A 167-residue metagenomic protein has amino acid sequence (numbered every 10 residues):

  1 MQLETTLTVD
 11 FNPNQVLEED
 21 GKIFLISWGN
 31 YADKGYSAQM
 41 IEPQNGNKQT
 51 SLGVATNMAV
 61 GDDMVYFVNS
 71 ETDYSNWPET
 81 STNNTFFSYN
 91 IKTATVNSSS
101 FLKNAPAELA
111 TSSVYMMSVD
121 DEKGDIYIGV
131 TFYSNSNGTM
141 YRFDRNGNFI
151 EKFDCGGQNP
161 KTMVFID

Functional and structural regions predicted by a protein language model:
M1-A32: Loop-centered beta-sheet repeat module
Q2-T8, Q44-V54, T95-A110, N148-D154: A short beta-strand motif characteristic of beta-propeller blades
V9-E19, S51-M64, V68, L109-S118 (+1 more regions): Repeated scaffold domains used in trafficking and secretory/extracellular systems, primarily beta-propellers
K22-F24, M64, D125: Conserved core beta-strand positions within WD40 beta-propeller blades
L25-S27, F67-V68, I128-G129: Residue position within the beta-strands of beta-propeller blades
G29-N30, E71-T72, F132: Residue-level signature of beta-propeller blades and closely related beta-rich strand-turn architectures in secreted
A32-M40, Y74-S88, N135-Y141: Structural motif
E108-R145, F149-I150: C-terminal structured domain segments
